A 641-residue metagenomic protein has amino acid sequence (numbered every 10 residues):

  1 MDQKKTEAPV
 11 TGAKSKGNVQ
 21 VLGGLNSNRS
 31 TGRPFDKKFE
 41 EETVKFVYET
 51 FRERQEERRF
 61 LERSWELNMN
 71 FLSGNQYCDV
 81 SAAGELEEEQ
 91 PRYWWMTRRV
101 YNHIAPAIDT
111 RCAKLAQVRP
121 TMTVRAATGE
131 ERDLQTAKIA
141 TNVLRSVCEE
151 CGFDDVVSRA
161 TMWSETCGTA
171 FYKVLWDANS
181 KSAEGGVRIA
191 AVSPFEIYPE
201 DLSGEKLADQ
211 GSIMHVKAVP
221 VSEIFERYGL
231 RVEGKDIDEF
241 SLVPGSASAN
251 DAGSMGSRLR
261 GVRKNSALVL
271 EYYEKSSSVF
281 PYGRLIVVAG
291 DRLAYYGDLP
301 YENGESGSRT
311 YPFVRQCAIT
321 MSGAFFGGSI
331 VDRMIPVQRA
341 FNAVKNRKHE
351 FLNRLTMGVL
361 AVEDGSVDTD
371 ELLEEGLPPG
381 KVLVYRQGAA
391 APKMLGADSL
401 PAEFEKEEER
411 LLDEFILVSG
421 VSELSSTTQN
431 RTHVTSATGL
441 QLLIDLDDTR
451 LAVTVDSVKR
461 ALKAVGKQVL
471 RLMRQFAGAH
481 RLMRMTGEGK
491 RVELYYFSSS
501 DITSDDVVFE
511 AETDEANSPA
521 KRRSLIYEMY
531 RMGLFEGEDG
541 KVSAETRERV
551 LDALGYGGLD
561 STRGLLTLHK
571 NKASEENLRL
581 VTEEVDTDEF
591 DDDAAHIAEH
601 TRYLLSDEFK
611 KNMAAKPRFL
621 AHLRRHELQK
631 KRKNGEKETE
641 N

Functional and structural regions predicted by a protein language model:
M1-Y295, P300, T356, D364 (+10 more regions): Extended, helix-rich architectural segments
L134, K138, D154, G328-V331 (+10 more regions): Conserved structured core elements
V143-E150, V337-G358, E407-S422, T454-A479 (+3 more regions): Generic, well-ordered alpha-helical scaffold segments in large soluble proteins
R260-R263, A267-A437: Extended, charged amphipathic alpha-helical segments
A437-L565: Extended amphipathic alpha-helical segments with heptad-repeat/coiled-coil character used for oligomerization, fusion
F535-D539, E584-F590, E608-A614: Charged, low-complexity interaction regions
A544-A573, K611-E640: Long, highly charged low-complexity segments enriched in Glu/Asp and Lys/Arg with interspersed Ser/Thr
E589-E599: Short amphipathic alpha-helical heptad-repeat segments
